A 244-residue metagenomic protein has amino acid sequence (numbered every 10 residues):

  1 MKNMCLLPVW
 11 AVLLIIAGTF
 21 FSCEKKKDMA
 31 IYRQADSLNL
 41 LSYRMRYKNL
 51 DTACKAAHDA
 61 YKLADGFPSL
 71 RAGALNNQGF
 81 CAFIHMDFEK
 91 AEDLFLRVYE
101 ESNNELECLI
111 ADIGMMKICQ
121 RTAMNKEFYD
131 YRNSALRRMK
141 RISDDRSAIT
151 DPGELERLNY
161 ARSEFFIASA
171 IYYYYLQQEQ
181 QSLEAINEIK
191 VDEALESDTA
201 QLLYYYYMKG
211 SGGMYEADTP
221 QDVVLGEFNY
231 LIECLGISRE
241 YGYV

Functional and structural regions predicted by a protein language model:
M1-W10: Bacterial N-terminal signal peptides that target proteins for export
V9-T19: Bacterial N-terminal signal peptides
S22-V244: A "functional boundary" signal
